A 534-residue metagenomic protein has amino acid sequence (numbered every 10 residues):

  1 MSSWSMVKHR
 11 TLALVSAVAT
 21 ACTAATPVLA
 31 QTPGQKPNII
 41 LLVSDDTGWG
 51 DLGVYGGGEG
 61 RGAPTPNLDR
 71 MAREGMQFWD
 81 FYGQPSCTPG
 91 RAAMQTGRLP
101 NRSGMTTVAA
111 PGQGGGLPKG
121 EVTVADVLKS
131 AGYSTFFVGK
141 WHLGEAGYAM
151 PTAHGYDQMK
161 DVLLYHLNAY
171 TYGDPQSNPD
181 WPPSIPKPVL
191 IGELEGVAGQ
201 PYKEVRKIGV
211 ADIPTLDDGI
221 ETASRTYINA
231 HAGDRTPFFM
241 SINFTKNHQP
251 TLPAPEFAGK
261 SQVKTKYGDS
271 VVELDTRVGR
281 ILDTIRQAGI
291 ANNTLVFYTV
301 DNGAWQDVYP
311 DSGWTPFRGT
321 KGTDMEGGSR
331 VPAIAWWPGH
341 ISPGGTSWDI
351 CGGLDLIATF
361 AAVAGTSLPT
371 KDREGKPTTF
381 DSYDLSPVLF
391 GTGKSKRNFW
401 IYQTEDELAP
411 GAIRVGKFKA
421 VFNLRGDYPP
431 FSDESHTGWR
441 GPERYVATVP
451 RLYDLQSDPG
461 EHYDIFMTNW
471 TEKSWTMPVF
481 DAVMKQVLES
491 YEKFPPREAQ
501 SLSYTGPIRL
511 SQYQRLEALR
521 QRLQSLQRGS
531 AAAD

Functional and structural regions predicted by a protein language model:
M1-H9: N-terminal secretory signal peptides that target proteins for export/translocation
L12-P27: Bacterial N-terminal signal peptides
L14, L29-P450, P459-A482, Q486-P496 (+1 more regions): Formylglycine-dependent sulfatase
